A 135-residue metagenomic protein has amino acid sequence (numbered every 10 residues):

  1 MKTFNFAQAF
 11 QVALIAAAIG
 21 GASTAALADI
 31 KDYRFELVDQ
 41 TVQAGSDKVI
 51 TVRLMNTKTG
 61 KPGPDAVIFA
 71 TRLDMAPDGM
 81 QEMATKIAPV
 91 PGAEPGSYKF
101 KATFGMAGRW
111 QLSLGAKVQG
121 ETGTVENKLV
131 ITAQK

Functional and structural regions predicted by a protein language model:
K2-L14: Bacterial N-terminal signal peptides that target proteins for export
A17-G20: Repetitive helical segments and hydrophobic/amphipathic motifs
S23-A25: N-terminal signal peptide c-region/cleavage motif recognized by signal peptidases
L27-A107, Q111-K135: Contiguous segments within soluble domain cores/interaction surfaces
